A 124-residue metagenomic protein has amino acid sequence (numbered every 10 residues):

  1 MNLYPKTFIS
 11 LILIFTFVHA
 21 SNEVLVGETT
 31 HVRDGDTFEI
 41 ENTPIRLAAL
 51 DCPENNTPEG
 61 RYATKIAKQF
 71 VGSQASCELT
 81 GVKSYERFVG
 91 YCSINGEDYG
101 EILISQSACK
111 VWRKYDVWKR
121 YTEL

Functional and structural regions predicted by a protein language model:
N2, F15-L124: Small beta-barrel nucleic-acid-binding modules, primarily SNase/OB-fold domains and secondarily Tudor-like barrels
K6-T16: Sec-dependent N-terminal signal peptides
